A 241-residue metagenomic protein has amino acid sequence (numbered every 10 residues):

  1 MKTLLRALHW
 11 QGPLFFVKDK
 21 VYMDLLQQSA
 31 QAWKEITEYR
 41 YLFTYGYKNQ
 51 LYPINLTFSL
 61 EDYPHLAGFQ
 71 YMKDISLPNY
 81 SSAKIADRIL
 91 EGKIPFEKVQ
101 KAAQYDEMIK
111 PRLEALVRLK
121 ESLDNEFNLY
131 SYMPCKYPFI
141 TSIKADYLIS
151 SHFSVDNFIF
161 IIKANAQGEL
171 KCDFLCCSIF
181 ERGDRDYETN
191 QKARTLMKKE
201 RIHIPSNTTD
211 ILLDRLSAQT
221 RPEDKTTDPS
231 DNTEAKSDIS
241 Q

Functional and structural regions predicted by a protein language model:
M1-S150, E200-I202, D214-Q241: An acidic, glycine-rich, mixed-charge low-complexity segment common to nucleic-acid enzymes
A115-L212: Conserved binding-pocket/active-site segment within a compact domain
